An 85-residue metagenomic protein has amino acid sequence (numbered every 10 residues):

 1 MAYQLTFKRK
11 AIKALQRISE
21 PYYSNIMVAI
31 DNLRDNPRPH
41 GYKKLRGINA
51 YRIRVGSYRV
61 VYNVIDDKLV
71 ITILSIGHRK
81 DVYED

Functional and structural regions predicted by a protein language model:
M1-L5, R9-S24, V55, N63-D85: Enriched for short, Lys/Arg-rich terminal
V28-I53: A short, surface-exposed loop/turn module that caps and links secondary-structure elements
G41-K44, S57, D81-V82: Residue-level preference for alpha-helix termini and adjacent loops
